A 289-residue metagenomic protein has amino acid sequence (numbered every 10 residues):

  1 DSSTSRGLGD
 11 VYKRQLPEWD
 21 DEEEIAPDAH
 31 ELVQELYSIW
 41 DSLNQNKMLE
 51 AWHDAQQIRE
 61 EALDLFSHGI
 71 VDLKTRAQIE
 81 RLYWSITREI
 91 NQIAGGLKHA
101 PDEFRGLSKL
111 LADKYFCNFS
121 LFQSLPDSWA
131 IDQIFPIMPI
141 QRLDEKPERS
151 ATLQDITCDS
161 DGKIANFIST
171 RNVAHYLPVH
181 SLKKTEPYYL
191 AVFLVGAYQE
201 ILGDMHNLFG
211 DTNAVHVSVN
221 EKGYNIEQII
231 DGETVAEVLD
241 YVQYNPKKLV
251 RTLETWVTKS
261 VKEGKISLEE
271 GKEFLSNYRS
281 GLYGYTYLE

Functional and structural regions predicted by a protein language model:
D1-Y12: Single conserved hydrophobic/aromatic residue that forms the stacking wall/gate of nucleotide- or nucleobase-binding
D10-E289: Charged (often Lys/Glu-rich) extended helix/loop segments that serve as interaction or gating elements
